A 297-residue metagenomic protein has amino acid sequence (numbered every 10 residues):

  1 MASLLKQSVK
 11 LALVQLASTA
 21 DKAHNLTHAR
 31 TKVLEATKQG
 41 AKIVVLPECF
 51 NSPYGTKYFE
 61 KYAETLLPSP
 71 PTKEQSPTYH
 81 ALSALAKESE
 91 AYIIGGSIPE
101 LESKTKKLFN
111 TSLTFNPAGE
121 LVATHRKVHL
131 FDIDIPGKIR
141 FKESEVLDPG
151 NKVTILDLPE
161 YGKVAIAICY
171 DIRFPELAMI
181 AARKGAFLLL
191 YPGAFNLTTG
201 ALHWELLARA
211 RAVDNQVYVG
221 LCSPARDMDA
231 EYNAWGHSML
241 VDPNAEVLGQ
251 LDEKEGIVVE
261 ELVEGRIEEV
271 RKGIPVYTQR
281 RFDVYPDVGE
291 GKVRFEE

Functional and structural regions predicted by a protein language model:
M1-I43, L190: N-terminal active-site segment of His-dependent metallophosphoesterases
S3, G220-E297: C-terminal beta-strand edge segments of enzyme domains
L11, T114-V122, M239-G249: Short, glycine-anchored, charge-dense loop/turn motifs used at functional sites
Q15-A17, P47, R126, S223: Residue-level recognition of beta-strand->loop/alpha-helix junctions
K22, T31-A118, V122-T124, D132-I133 (+1 more regions): Cys-nucleophile CN-hydrolase/nitrilase-fold catalytic domain and related Cys-dependent amidase chemistry that acts on
P68-P71, A84, L101-K184, P192 (+2 more regions): Active-site catalytic loop in hydrolytic enzyme cores
P71-I94, K163, I168-V258: CN hydrolase (nitrilase-like) catalytic-core segments centered on the catalytic cysteine and neighboring Lys/Glu
G95-S97, N110-T114, T154-L156, S238-L240 (+1 more regions): Short beta-strand scaffold segments in enzyme catalytic cores
